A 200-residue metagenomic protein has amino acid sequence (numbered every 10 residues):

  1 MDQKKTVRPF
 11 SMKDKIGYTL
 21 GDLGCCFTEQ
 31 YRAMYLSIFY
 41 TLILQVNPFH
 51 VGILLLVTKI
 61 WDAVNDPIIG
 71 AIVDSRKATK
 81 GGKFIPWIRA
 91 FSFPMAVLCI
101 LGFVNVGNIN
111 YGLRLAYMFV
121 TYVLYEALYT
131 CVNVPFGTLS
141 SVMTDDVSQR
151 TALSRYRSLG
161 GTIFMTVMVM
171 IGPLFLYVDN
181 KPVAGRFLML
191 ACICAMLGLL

Functional and structural regions predicted by a protein language model:
D2-L200: Membrane-embedded alpha-helical bundles of multi-pass transporters/translocases, especially carrier/permease families
